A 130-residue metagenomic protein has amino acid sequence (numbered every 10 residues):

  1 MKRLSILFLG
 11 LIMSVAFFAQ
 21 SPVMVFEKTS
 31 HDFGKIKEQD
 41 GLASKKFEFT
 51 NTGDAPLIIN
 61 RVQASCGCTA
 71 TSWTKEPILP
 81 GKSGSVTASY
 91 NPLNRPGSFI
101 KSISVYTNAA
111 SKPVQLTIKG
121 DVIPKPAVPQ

Functional and structural regions predicted by a protein language model:
M1-P22: Bacterial Sec-dependent N-terminal signal peptides
Q20-E48, T52, K125-Q130: Beta-sheet-dominated interaction scaffolds and their linkers
E38-Q39, P80, R95-P96: Surface-exposed loops/turns
A43-K45, G84, F99, V114: Hydrophobic core residues within well-ordered beta-strands of beta-rich domains
K45-N51, A88, I103-Y106: Buried hydrophobic-core signal for structured, non-transmembrane domains
D54-S85: Surface-exposed binding patches on compact interaction domains or structured appendages
V86-N94: Short, hydrophobic beta-strand segments
R95-P124: Terminal connector regions
